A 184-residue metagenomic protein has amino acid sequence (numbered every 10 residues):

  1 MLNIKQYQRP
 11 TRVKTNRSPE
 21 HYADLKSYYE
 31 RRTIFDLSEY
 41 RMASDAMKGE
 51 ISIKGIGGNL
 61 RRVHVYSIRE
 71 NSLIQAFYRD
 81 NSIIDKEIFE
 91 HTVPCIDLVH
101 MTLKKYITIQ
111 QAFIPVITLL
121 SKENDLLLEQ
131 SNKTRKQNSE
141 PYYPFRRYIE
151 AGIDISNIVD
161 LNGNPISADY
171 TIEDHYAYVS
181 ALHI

Functional and structural regions predicted by a protein language model:
M1-I83, S131-I184: Nuclease and nuclease-like effector domains acting on nucleic acids or nucleotide cofactors
F77-Q111: Histidine-centered nuclease catalytic patch
I88-F89, I117-S121, N157: A structural signal for short, well-ordered beta-strand segments and their strand-loop junctions that often border
Q110-E140: Short Cys/His-centered divalent metal-binding micro-motifs
